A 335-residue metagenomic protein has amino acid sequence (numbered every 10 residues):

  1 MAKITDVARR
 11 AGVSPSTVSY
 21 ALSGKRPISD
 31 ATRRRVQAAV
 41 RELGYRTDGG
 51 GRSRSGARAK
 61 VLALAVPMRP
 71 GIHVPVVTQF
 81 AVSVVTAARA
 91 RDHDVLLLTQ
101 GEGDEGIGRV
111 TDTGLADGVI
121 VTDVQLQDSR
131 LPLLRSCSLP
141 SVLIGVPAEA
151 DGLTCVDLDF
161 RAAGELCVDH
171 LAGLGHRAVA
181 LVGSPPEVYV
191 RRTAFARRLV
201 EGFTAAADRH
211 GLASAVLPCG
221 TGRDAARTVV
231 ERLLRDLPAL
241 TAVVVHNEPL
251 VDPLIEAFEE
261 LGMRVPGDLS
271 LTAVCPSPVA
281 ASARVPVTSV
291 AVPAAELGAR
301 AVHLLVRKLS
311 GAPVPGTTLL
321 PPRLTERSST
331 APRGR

Functional and structural regions predicted by a protein language model:
M1-K60, G334-R335: N-terminal helix-turn-helix DNA-binding module of bacterial transcription factors
S14, K60, D117, R177-A178 (+1 more regions): Short acidic/polar active-site loop segments enriched in Thr and Asp
D30, A38, R46-G108, G118 (+2 more regions): Amphipathic helical "hinge" segments at domain boundaries
G50, E105-G108, S129-R130, A225-V229: Short acidic active-site motifs
A63-A65, I120, V244, T272: Structural motif
A87-A90, S136-L143, P147-R335: Bacterial carbohydrate/catabolite-sensing allosteric modules
Q100-D104, T122-Q127, E248-L250: Short beta->alpha connector loops
D112-G118, D236-T241: Short acidic/histidine-rich motifs immediately flanking catalytic phosphotransfer sites in two-component signaling
